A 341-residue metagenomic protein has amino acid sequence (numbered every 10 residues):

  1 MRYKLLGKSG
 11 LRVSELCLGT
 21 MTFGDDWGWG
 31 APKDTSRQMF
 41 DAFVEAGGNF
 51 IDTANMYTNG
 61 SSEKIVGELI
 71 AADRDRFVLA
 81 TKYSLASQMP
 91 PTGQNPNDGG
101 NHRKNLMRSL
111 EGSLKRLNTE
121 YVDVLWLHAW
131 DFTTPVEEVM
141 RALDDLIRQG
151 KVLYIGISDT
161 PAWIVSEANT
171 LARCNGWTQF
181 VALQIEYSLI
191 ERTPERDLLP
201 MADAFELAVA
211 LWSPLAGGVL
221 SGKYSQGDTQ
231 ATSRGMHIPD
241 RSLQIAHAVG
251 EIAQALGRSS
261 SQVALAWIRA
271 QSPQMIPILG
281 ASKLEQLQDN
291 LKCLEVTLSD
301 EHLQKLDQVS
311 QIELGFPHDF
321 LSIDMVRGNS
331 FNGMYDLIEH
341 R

Functional and structural regions predicted by a protein language model:
M1-F77, M89, E120, R148 (+1 more regions): N-terminal binding-site loop/beta-alpha segment at the start of enzyme catalytic domains that lines or forms
L6, L18, S36, I51 (+13 more regions): Conserved, mostly hydrophobic/aromatic
L11-L16, G47-N49, D73-F77, T119-D123 (+5 more regions): Short, well-ordered coil/turn segments that N-cap beta-strands
M21-F23, A54-M56, K82-A86, L127-W130 (+4 more regions): Active-site beta-loop-alpha junctions enriched in small/polar residues
F40, E63, G67, L110-L114 (+7 more regions): Generic structural signal for well-ordered alpha-helices, preferentially at hydrophobic/aromatic core positions
E45, P90-T193, D197: Glycine/proline-rich, positively charged, aromatic-decorated active-site loop/lid region on the catalytic face
T193-T229, S259: Aromatic-lined glycan-binding groove of carbohydrate-active enzymes
A204, D228-A255, A270, Q274 (+1 more regions): Terminal-tail/helix-coil boundary detector
